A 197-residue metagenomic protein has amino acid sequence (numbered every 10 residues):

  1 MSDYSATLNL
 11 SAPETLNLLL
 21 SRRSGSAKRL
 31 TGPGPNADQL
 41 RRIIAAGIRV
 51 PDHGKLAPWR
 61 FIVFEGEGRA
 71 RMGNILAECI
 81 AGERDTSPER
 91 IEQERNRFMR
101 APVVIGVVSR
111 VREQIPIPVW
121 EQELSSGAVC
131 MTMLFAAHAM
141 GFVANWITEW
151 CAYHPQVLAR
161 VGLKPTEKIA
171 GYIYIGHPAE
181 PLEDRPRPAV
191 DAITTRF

Functional and structural regions predicted by a protein language model:
M1-R100, F197: N-terminal amphipathic, basic helical "cap/leader" segment at the start of enzyme domains
L18, V104-V108, Y172-Y174, T194: Conserved hydrophobic/aromatic beta-strand scaffold that supports enzyme active sites
G47, I105, V111-R160: Small-aliphatic-rich amphipathic alpha-helix that forms the alpha element of a beta-alpha
E67-R71, E78, V111-E113, P155 (+1 more regions): Short, charged/polar surface micro-motifs in flexible loops or helix N-caps
G73, Q156-V157, L163-K164: Short Asp/Glu-rich motifs
V161-P186: A glycine-rich helix N-cap at a beta->alpha junction
D184-F197: Phosphate/diphosphate-binding glycine-rich loops and adjacent basic-rich segments that engage nucleotide
